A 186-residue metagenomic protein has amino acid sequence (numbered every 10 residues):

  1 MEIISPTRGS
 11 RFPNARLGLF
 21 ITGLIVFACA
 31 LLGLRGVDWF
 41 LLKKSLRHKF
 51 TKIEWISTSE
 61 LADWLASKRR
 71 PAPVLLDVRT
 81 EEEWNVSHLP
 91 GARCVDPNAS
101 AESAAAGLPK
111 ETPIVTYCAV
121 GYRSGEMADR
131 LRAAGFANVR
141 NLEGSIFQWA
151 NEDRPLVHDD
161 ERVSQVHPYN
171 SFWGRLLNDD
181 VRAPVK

Functional and structural regions predicted by a protein language model:
E2-R70, N85-T112, G125-K186: Rhodanese-like catalytic fold shared by cysteine-dependent sulfurtransferases and DSP/PTP-type phosphatases
L75-D77: Structural scaffold elements adjacent to functional motifs in cytosolic proteins
R79-E82: Short, contiguous, well-structured surface segments enriched in hydrophobic/aromatic residues
Y117: Short, surface-exposed ligand- or partner-binding patches at beta-edge/loop junctions that are enriched in aromatics
